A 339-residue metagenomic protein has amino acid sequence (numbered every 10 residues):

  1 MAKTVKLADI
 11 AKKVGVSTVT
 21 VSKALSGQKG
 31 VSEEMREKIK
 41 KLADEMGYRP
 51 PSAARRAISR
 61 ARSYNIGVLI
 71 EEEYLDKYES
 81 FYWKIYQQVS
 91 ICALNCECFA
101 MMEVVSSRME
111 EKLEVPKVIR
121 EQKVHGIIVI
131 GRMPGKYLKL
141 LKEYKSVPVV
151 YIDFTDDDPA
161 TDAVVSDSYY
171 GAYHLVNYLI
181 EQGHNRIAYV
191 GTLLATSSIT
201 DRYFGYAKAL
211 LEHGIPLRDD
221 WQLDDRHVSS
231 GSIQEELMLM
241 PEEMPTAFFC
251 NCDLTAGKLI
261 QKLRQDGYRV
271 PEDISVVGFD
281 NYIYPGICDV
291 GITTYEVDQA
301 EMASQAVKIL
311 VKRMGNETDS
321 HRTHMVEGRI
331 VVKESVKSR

Functional and structural regions predicted by a protein language model:
M1-V14, T18: Extreme N-terminal segment that seeds HTH/winged-HTH DNA-binding domains in transcriptional regulators
A2-V5, D44-F81, C96: N-terminal helix-turn-helix/winged-helix DNA-binding helices and compositionally similar short basic alpha-helical
S17-S22, Q28, S32: Short coil turns linking two alpha-helices in DNA-binding domains
E71-K84, M102-E110, V164-H174, V190-E235 (+4 more regions): Hinge/beta->alpha junction and helix N-cap segments in small-molecule ligand-binding domains
S90-M133: Central regulatory/effector-binding core of bacterial HTH transcription factors
V129-G171, L254, D280-I292: Flexible loop/hinge segments that line or gate small-molecule binding clefts
N185-R186, L217-W221, V270-V276: Short acidic capping loops at alpha-helix termini that bridge into adjacent secondary structure
I233-R339: Flexible loop/turn connectors
